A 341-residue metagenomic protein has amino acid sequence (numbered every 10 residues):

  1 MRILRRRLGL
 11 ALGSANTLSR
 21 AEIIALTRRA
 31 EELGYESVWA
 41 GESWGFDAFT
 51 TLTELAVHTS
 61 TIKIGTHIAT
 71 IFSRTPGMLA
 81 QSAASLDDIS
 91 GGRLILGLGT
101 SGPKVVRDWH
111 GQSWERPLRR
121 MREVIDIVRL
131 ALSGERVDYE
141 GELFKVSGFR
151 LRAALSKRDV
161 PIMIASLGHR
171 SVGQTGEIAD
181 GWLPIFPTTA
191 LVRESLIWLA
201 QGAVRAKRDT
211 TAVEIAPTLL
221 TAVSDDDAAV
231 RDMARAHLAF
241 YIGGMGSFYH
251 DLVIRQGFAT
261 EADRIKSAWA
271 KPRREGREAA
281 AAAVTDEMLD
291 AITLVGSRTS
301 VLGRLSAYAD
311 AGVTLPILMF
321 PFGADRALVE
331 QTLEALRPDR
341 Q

Functional and structural regions predicted by a protein language model:
M1-Q341: Active-site-adjacent structural elements that line small-molecule/cofactor binding pockets in enzymes
